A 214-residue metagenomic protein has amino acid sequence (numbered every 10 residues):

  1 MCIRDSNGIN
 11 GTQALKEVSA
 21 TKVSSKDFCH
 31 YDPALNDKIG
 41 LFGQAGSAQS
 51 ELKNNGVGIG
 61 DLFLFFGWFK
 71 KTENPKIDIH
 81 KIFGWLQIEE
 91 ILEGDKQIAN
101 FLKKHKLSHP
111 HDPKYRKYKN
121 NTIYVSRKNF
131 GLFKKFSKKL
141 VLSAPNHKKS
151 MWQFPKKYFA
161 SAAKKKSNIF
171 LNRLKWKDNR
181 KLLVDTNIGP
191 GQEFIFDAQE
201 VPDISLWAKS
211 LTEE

Functional and structural regions predicted by a protein language model:
M1-I3: Short, small-residue-biased leader/transition segments that mark boundaries at the very start of proteins
I9-I79: Short N-terminal edge-element motif at the start of the domain
E17, E51, E89-E93, E193 (+2 more regions): Glutamate identity and glutamate-enriched acidic tracts
I77-T186: Aromatic- and Lys/Arg-enriched surface recognition patch
K177, V184-E214: Extended repeat-based interaction scaffolds and adjacent low-complexity, acidic/S/T/P-biased segments that form broad
